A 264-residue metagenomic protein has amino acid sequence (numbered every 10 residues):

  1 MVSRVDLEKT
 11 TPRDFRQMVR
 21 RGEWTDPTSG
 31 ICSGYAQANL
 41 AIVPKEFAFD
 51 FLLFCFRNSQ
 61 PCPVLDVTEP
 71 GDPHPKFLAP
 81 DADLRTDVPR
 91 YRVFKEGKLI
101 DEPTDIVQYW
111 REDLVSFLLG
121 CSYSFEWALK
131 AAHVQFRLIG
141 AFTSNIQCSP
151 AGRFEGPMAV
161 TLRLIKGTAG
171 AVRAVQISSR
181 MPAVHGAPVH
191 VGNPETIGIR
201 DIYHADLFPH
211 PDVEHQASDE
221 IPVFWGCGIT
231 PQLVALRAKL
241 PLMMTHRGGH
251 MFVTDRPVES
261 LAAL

Functional and structural regions predicted by a protein language model:
V2-G120, L164-L233, R237-L264: Metallocofactor- and cofactor-centric catalytic cores in central/energy metabolism, strongly enriched
G30-G34, G152-P157: Short acidic (Asp/Glu) and glycine-rich catalytic loops that position anionic groups and cofactors
D101-R153: Aromatic- and glycine-enriched beta-alpha-beta binding-site module
A128, V160-L162, A187: Conserved active-site beta-strand-loop modules that form the wall/rim of enzyme catalytic pockets and either contain
R153-G167: Membrane-proximal helix-loop-helix units in multi-pass membrane proteins
